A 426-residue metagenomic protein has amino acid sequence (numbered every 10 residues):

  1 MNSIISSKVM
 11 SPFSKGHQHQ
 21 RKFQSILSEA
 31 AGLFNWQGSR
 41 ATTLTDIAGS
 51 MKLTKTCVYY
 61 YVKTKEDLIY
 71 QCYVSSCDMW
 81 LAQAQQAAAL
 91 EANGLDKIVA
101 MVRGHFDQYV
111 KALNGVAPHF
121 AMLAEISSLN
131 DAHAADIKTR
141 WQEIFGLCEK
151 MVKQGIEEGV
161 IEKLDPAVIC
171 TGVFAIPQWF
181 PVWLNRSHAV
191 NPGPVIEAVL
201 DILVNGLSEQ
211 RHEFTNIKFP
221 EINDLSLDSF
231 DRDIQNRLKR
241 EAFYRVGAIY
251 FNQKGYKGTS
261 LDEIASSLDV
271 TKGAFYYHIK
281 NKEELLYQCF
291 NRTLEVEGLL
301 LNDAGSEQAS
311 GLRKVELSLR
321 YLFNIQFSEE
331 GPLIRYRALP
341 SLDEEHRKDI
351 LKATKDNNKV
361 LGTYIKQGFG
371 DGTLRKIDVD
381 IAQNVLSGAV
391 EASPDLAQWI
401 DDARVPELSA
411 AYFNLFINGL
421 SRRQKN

Functional and structural regions predicted by a protein language model:
M1-S11, G104, Q108, G146 (+5 more regions): C-terminal peripheral helix-coil segments that are non-catalytic and often amphipathic
S25, L33-D67, Q71, A242 (+3 more regions): Helix-turn-helix
E29-L33, Q108, I176, V246 (+5 more regions): Short amphipathic alpha-helical elements of helix-turn-helix/winged-helix folds
Q71, Q85-G115, I169, V173 (+2 more regions): Hydrophobic alpha-helical connector segments
V74-W80, N291-G298: Short, basic, alpha-helical segments at the C-terminal edge of helix-turn-helix-like DNA-binding modules
Y109-A132, E149, Q326-E345: Amphipathic alpha-helical segments used for helix-helix packing
D131-E158, A167-C170, E345-D371, D380-N384: Amphipathic alpha-helical packing segments from all-alpha helical-bundle domains
